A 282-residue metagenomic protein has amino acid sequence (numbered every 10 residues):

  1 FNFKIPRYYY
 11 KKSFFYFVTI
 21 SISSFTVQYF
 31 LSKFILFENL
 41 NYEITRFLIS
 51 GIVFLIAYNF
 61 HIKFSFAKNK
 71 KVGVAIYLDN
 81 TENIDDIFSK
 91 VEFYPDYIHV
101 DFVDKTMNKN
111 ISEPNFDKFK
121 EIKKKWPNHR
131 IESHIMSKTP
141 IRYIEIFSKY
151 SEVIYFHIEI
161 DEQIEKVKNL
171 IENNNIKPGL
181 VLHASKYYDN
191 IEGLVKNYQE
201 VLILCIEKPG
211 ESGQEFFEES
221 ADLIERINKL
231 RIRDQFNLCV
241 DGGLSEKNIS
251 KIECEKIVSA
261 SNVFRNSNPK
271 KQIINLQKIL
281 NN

Functional and structural regions predicted by a protein language model:
F1-K68: Interaction-mediating elements
K70-I76, I98-V100, I131-I135, E152-F156 (+4 more regions): Hydrophobic faces of well-ordered beta-strands that scaffold small-molecule active sites in alpha/beta enzyme cores
I84-V91, T139-K149, S185-N197, G242-I257: Catalytic cores of alpha/beta
V91, D101, F147, V201 (+5 more regions): Conserved, mostly hydrophobic/aromatic
H99-L170: N-terminal active-site wall of soluble small-molecule enzyme domains
K105-E113, E192-I232, K271-Q272, K278: Glycine/Thr-rich beta-alpha phosphate-binding loop at enzyme active sites
S112-S133, L170, N174-G179, H183 (+3 more regions): Alpha-helix-loop-beta-strand connector modules within alpha/beta enzyme cores
I158-E162, L202-G213, C254-I273: Glycine-rich phosphate-binding active-site loops on the catalytic face of alpha/beta enzymes
